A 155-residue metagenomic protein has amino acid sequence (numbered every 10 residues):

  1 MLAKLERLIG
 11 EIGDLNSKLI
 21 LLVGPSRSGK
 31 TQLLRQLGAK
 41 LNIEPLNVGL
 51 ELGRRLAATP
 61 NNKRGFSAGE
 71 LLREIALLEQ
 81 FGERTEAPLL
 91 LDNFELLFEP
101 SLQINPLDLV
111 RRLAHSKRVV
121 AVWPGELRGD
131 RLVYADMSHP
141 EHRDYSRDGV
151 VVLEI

Functional and structural regions predicted by a protein language model:
M1-G13: N-terminal pre-Walker A segment at the start of P-loop NTPase domains
D14-L22: Pre-Walker A (Motif I) flank of P-loop NTPase domains
P25-S26: P-loop (Walker A) phosphate-binding loop of NTP-binding proteins
G29: Conserved glycine(s) of the Walker
L33, L37: Hydrophobic positions on the alpha1 helix immediately C-terminal to the Walker A/P-loop
G38-L46: Post-Walker A helix-loop "phosphate-sensing" segment adjacent to the P-loop in P-loop NTPases
L50-Q80: Short glycine-rich substrate-engagement loop in P-loop NTPases that contacts/grips substrate
F94-I155: Replace "adjacent to P-loop NTPase cores in ATP/GTP-dependent enzymes" with "adjacent to NTP-binding cores
